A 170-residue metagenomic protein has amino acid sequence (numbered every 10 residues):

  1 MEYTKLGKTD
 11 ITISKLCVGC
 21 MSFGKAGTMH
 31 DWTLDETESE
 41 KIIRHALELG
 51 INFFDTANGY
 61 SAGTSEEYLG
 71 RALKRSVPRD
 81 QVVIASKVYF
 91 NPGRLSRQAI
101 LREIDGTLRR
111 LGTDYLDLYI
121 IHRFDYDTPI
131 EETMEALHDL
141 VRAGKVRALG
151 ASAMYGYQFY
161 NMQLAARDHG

Functional and structural regions predicted by a protein language model:
M1-V82, R142: N-terminal binding-site loop/beta-alpha segment at the start of enzyme catalytic domains that lines or forms
D10, N58, V88, H122-D125: Structured beta->alpha junctions
V18, T56, S86, L118-I121 (+1 more regions): Conserved beta-strand positions
A26, N91-G170: Glycine/proline-rich, positively charged, aromatic-decorated active-site loop/lid region on the catalytic face
Q81-V83, R147-A148: Proline-centered loop/turn at the N-terminus of a beta-strand
I84-F90: Short linear capping/connector segments at secondary-structure termini
